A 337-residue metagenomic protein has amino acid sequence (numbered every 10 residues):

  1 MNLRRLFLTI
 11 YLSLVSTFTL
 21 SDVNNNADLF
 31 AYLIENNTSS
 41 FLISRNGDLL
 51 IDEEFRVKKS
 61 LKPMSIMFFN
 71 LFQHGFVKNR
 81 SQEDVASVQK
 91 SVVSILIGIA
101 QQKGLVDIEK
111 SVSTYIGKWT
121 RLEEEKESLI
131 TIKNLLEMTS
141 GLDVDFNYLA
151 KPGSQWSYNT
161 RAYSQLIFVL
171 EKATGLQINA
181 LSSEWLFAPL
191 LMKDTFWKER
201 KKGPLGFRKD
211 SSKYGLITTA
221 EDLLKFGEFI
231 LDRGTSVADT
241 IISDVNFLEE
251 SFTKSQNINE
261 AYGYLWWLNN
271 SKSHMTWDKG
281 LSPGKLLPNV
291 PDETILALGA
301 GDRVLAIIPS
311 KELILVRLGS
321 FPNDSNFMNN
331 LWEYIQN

Functional and structural regions predicted by a protein language model:
N2-Y11: Sec-dependent signal peptide recognition, specifically the positively charged N-region followed immediately by
L14-S16: N-terminal signal peptide c-region/cleavage motif recognized by signal peptidases
Y32-F76, L305-I308, E312-V316: A short, well-structured edge-of-sheet supersecondary motif
G47, I66-F72, S81-I108, L166-L170 (+1 more regions): Active-site SXXK
H74, D84-S87, Q102-L142, A173-K213 (+1 more regions): Active-site helix/loop module of the DD-peptidase/beta-lactamase fold, centered on the serine-lysine SxxK catalytic
A162, L166-V169, Y214-S236, R303-L318: Active-site-proximal alpha-helical segments within enzyme catalytic domains
L190-T253: Active-site-proximal binding-pocket segments
K254-I314: Active-site Gly/Thr loop motif
